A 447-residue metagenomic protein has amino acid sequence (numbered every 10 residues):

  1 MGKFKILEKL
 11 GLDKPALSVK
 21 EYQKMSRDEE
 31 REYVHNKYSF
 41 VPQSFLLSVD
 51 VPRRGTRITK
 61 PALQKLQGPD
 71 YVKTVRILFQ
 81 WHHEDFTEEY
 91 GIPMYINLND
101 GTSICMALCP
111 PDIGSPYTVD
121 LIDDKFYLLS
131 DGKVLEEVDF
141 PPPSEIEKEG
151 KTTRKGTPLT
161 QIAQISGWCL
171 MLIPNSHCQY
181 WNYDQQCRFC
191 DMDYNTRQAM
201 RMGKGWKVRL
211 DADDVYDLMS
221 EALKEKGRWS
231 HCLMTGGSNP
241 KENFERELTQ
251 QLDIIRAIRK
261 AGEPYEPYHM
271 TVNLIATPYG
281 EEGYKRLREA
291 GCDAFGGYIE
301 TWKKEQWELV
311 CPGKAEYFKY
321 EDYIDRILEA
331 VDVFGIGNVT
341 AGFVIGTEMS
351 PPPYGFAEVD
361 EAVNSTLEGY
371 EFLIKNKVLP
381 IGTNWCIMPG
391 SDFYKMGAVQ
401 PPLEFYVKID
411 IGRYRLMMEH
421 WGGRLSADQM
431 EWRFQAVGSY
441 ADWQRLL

Functional and structural regions predicted by a protein language model:
M1-L129, D325, V333-I336, P353-L447: Auxiliary Fe-S-binding modules of radical SAM enzymes
P52-G101, E147-R197, S220-K226, H231-M234: N-terminal pre-triad scaffold of radical SAM enzymes
Y95, G101-Q186, D193-V208, G422 (+2 more regions): N-terminal [4Fe-4S]-dependent radical SAM core
I146-K148, F189-D193, L252-I254, G291-A294 (+2 more regions): Short, low-complexity, polar/charged sequence segments that are solvent-exposed and flexible
M200-G205, E263-E266, R326-A330, R413-L416: Short C-terminal domain-edge/linker segments immediately following a structured domain
G205-L218: Glycine-rich anion/phosphate-binding loops
D211, E247-Q250, F405: Short amphipathic alpha-helical segments
Y216, L223-K226, G237-N384, S391-M396: Conserved AdoMet/S-adenosylmethionine-binding subsite of the radical SAM
